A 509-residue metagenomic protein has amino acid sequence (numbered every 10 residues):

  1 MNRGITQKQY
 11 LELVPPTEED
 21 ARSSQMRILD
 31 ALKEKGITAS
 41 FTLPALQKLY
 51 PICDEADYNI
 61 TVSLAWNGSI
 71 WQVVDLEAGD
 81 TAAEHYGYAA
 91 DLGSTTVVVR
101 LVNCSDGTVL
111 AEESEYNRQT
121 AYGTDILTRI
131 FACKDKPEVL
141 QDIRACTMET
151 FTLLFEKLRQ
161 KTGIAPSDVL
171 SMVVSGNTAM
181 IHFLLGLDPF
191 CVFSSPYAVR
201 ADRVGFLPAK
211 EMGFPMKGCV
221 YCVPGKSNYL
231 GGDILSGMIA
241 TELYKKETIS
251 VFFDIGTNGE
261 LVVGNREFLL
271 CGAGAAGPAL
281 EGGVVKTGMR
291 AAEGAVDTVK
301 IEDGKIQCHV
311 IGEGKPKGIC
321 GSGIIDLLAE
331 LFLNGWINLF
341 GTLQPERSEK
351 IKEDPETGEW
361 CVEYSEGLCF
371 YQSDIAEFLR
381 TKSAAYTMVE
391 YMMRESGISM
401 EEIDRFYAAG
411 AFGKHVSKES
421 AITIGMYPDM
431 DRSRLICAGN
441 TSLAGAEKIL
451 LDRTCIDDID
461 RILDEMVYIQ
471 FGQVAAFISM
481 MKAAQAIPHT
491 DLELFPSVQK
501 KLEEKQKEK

Functional and structural regions predicted by a protein language model:
M1-A89, S94, D106, V139-T152 (+6 more regions): Nucleotide/phosphate-binding catalytic cleft detector across ATP-hydrolyzing and phosphate-transferring enzymes
A90-S94, V99-L127, F190-F206, S236-I239 (+2 more regions): Glycine-rich phosphate-binding loop of actin/hexokinase-like ATP-binding domains
R118-K161, V284, V296-K300, E377-R380 (+1 more regions): N-terminal phosphate-binding loop and adjacent alpha-helix
A165-N177, L328, E401-G410: Short glycine-rich phosphate-binding loop at a beta-alpha junction
P224-A240, L379-S383, R434-G472: Glycine-rich phosphate-binding/hydrolytic loop that grips phosphoryl groups
N265-E267, V284, I398-L463: Catalytic phosphate/nucleotide-handling subdomain of diverse soluble enzymes
V310-E346: C-terminal catalytic or substrate-handling cores of phosphate/nucleotide- and metal-cofactor-dependent proteins acting
F332-S396: A contiguous, well-structured pocket-lining segment that forms one wall/lid of small-molecule binding clefts in soluble
